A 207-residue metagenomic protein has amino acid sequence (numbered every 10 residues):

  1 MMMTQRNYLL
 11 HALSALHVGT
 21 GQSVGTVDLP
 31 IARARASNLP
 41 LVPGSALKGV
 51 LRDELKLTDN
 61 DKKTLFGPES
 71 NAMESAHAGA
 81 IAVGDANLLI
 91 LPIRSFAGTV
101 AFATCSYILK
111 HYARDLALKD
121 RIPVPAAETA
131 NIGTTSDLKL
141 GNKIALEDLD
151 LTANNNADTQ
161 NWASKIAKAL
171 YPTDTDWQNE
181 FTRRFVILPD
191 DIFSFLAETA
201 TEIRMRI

Functional and structural regions predicted by a protein language model:
M1-I207: Basic, Gly/Ser/Thr-rich N-terminal segments that form RNA-phosphate-binding interfaces in CRISPR RAMP
